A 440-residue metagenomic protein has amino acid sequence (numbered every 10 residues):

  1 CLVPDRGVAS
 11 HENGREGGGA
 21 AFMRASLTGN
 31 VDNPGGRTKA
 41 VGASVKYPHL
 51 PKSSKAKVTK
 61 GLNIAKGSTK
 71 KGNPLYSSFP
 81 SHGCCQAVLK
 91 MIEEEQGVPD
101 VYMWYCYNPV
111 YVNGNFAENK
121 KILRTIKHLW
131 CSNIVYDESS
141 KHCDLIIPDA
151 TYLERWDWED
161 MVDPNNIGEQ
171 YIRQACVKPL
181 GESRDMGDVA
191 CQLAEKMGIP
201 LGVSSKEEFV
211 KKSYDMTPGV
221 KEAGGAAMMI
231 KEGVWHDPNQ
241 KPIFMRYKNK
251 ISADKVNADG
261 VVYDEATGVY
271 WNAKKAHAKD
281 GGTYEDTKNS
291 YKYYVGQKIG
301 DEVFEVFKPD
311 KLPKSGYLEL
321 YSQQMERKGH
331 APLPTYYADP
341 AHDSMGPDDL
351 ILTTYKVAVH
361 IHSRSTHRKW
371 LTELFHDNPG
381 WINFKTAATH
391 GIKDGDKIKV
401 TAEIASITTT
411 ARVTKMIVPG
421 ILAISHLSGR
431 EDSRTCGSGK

Functional and structural regions predicted by a protein language model:
D5-E12, V45, S213-P218, G233-V234: Substrate-binding/catalytic subdomain of NAD(P)-dependent oxidoreductase enzymes
G7-G14, P74, S78, P109 (+3 more regions): Hydrophobic alpha-helical scaffolding
E16-G19, K46-S54, D215-E222: Eukaryote-specific, cytoplasm-facing alpha-helical/coiled-coil scaffolding segments in long proteins
A21-K141, T151-W158, K241, M245-H390: Extended redox/cofactor-interaction regions of prokaryotic respiratory oxidoreductases
D144: Catalytic, metal-anchored helix/loop core of enzyme active sites in primary metabolism
L153-P179, V189-A190, A194: Glycine/threonine-rich phosphate-binding loop and adjacent beta-strand/alpha-helix elements that clamp
A175-C176, L180, R184-N239, S363-W381 (+1 more regions): Long, contiguous, secondary-structure-rich segments that constitute the structural scaffold of globular domains
